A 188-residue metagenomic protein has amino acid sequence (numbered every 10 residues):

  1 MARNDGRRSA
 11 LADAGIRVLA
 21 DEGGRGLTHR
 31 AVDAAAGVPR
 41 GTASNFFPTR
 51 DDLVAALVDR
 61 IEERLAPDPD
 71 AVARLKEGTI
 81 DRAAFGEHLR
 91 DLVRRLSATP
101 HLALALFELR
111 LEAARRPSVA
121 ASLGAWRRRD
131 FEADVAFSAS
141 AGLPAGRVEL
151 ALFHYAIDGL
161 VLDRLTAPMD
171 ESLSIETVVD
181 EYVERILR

Functional and structural regions predicted by a protein language model:
M1-G6: N-terminal intrinsically disordered/low-complexity leader segments
A10, A14-A56: Helix-turn-helix
A10, A14-D21, D68-A71, A105 (+2 more regions): Solvent-exposed, amphipathic alpha-helical segments
A56, P69-A103, F153, E176: Hydrophobic alpha-helical connector segments
D59-L65: Short, basic, alpha-helical segments at the C-terminal edge of helix-turn-helix-like DNA-binding modules
A66, S97-A105, A114-A141, T177: Amphipathic alpha-helical packing segments from all-alpha helical-bundle domains
V119-A120, G124, A139-R188: Hydrophobic/aromatic-rich alpha-helical bundle segments in the mid-to-C-terminal region
